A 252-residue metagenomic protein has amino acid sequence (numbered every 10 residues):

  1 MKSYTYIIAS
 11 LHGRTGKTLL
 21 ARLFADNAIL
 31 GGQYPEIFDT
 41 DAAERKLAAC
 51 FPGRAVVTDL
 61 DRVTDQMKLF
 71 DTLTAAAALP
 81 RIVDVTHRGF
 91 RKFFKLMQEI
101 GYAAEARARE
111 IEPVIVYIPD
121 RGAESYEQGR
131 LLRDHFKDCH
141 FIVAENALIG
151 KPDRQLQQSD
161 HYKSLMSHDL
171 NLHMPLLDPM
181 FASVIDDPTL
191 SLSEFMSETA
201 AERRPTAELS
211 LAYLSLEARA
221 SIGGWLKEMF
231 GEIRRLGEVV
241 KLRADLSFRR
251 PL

Functional and structural regions predicted by a protein language model:
K2-I7, L30-F93, I100: Nucleotide-state-sensitive switch-loop elements of NTP-binding domains
I7-R22: Glycine-rich phosphate-binding P-loop
T18-E36: A conserved segment at the C-terminal end of the G1
N27, T72, L131-H135: A generic secondary-structure signal
R88-D187: Conserved catalytic-core segment of NTP-binding enzymes
Y162-A220, G224: Beta-strand-loop-alpha "switch" segments that mediate conformational coupling across diverse proteins
P205-L252: C-terminal accessory extensions appended to soluble enzyme cores
